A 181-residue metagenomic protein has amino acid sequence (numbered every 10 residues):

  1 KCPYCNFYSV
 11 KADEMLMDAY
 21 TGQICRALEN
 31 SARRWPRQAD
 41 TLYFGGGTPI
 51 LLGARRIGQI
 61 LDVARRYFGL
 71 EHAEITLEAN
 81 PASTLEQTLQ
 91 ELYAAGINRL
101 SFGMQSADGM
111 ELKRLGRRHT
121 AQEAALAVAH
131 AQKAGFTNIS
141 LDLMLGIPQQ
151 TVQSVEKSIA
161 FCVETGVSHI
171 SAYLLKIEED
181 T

Functional and structural regions predicted by a protein language model:
K1-S9: Local cysteine-cluster metal-coordination motifs and their immediate loop/turn environment, predominantly Fe-S cluster
S9-T181: Conserved non-cysteine loop/helix-boundary elements of the Radical SAM core domain that shape
